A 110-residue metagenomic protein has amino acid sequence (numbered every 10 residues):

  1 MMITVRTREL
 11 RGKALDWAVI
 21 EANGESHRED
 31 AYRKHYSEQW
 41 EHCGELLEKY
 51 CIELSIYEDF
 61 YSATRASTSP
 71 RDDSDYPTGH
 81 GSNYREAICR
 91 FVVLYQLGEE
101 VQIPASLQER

Functional and structural regions predicted by a protein language model:
M1-R110: Glycine-rich anion-binding surface patch
